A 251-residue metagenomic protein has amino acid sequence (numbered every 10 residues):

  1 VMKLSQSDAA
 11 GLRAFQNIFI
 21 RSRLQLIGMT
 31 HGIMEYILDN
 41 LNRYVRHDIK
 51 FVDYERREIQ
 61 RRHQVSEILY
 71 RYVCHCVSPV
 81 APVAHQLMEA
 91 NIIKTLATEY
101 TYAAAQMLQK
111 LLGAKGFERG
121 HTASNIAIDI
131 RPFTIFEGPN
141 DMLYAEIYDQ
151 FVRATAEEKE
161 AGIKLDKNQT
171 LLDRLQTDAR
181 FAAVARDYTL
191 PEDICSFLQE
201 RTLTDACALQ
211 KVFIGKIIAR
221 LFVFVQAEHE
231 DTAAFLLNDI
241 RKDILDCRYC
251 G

Functional and structural regions predicted by a protein language model:
M2-G251: Flavin-dependent oxidoreductase catalytic core characteristic of acyl-CoA dehydrogenase/oxidase-like enzymes
